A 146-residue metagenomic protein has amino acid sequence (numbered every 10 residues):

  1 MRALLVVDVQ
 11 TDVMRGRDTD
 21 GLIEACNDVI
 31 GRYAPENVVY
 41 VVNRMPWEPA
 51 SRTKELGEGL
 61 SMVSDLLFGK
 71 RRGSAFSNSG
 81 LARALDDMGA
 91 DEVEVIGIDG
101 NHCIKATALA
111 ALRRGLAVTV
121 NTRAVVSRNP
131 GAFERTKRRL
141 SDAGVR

Functional and structural regions predicted by a protein language model:
M1-R72, A82-R83, D87-M88, V145: Active-site acidic carboxylates
F68-S74, R123-V126: Short beta->alpha junction loops
D86-H102: Active-site neighborhoods of divalent-metal-dependent phosphate/nucleic-acid chemistry enzymes
E94-I98, L116-P130: A short glycine-rich beta-strand->turn/loop micro-motif centered on a GG-aromatic cluster
I104-R114: Short Gly/Thr/Asp-enriched flexible loops that form oxyanion-binding sites at enzyme active sites
R113-A117, S141: Short acidic, glycine/proline-enriched helix-loop-strand junctions
R128-A143: Active-site-proximal loop->helix
